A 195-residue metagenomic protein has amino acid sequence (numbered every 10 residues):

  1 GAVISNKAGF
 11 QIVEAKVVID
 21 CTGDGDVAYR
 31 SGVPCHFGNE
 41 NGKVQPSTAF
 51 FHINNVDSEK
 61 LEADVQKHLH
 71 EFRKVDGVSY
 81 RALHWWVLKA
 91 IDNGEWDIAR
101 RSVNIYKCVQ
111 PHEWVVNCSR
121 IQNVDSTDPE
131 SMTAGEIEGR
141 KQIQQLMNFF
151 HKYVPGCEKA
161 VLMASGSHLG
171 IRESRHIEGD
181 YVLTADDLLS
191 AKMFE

Functional and structural regions predicted by a protein language model:
G1-A2: Short, hydrophobic/aromatic-rich segments at coil-to-beta transitions
S5-N6, F10-V17, C21-E195: Flavin (FAD/FMN)-binding glycine-rich loop and adjacent Rossmann-like elements that form
